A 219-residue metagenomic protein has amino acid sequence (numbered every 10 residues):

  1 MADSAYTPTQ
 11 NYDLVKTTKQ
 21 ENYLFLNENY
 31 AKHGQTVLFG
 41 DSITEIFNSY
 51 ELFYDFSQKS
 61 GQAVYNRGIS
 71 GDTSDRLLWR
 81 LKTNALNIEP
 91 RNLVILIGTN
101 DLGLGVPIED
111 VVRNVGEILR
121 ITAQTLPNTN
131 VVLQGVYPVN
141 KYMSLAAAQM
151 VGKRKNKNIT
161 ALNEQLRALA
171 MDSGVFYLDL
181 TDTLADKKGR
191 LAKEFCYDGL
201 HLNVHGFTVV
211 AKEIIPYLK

Functional and structural regions predicted by a protein language model:
M1-F39, T44-S49, D55-Q58, K219: N-terminal secretory targeting modules
V37-F39, Y65, L93: Conserved beta-strand elements of the Class I
F39, R67, L178-L180: Hydrophobic residues at beta-strand termini and immediately following loops that shape nucleotide-binding pockets
G40, G68-G71, G98, G189: Glycine-centered small-residue hotspots that permit tight backbone geometry or close packing
T44-E45, G71, D101, P138: Active-site micro-motifs of SAM-dependent methyltransferase domains
S60, W79-K219: Alpha-helical cap/lid subdomain in secreted, periplasmic, or secretory-pathway luminal O-acyl-processing enzymes
G61-T73: A short beta-strand-loop structural module common to alpha/beta enzyme folds
T73-W79: Structural motif
